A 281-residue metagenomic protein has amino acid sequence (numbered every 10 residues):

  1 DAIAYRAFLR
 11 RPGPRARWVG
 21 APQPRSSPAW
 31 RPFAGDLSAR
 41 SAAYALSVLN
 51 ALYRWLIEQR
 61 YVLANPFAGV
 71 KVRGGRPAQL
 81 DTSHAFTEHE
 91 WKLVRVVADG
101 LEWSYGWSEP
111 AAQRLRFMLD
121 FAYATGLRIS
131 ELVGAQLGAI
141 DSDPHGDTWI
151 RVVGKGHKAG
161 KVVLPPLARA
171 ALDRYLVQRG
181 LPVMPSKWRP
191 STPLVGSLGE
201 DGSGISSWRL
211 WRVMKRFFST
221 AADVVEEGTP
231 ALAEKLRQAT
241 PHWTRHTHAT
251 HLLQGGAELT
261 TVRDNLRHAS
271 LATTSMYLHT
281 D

Functional and structural regions predicted by a protein language model:
D1-D281: Conserved catalytic core of the tyrosine transesterase superfamily
